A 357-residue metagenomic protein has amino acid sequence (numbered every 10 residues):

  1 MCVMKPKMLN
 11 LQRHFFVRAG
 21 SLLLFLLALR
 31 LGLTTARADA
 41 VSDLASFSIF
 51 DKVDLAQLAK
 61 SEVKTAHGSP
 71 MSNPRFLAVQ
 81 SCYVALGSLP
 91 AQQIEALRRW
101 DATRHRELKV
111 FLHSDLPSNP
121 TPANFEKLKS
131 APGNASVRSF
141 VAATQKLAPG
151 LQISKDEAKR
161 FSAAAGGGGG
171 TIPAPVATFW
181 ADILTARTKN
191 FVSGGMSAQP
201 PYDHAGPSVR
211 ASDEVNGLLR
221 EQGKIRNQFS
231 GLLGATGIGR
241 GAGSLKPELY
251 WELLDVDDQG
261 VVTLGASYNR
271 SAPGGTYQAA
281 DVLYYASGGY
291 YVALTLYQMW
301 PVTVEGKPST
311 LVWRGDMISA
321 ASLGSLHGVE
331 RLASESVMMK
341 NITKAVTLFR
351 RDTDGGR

Functional and structural regions predicted by a protein language model:
M1-V17: N-terminal secretory signal peptides that target proteins for export/translocation
L9-L11, L27, T34: Intrinsic low-complexity/disordered segments
A19-G32: Bacterial N-terminal signal peptides
G32-A38: Sec/Tat signal peptide C-region and signal peptidase I cleavage site
A38-Q92, R98, A102-R357: Terminal "cap-and-tail" regions of soluble proteins that handle hydrophobic small molecules
